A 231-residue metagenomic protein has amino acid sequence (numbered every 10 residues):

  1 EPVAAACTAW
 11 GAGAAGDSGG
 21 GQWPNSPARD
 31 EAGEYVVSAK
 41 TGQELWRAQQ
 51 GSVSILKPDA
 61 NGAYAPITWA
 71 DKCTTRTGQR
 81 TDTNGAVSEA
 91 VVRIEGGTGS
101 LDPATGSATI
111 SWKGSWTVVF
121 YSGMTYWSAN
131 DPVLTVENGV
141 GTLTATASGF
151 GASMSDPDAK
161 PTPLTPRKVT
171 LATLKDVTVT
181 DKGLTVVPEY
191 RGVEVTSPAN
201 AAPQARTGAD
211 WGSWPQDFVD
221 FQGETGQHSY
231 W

Functional and structural regions predicted by a protein language model:
E1-T83: Solvent-exposed N-terminal domain segments of exported/luminal and surface proteins
A6, G19, G42, A65 (+4 more regions): Acidic, low-complexity intrinsically disordered regions
A9, Q22, L45, T68 (+4 more regions): Residues in intrinsically disordered, low-complexity segments of regulatory proteins
A63-Y126: Short N-terminal edge-element motif at the start of the domain
T105-A201: Short helix-loop boundary/capping segments
R191-W231: Long, compositionally biased interface segments
